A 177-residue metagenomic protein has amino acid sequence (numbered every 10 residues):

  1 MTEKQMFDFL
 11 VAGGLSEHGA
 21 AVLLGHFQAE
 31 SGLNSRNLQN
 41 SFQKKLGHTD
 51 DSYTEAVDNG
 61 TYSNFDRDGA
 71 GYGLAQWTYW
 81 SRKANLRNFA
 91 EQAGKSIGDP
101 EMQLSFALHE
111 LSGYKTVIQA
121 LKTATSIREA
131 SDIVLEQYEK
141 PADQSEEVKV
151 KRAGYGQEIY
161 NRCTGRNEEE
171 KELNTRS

Functional and structural regions predicted by a protein language model:
M1-L33: Export/targeting segments at the very N-terminus of extracytoplasmic proteins
M1-Q5, S31-K122: Peptidoglycan-targeting cell-wall enzymes and recognition modules
H18-L23, G73, Q103, A130: Residue-level detector of well-ordered alpha-helical segments, enriched for hydrophobic/aromatic packing positions
G25-A29, N40, I133, Q137: Short acidic/histidine-centered micro-motifs embedded in hydrophobic/aromatic stretches that mark compact functional
H26, Q43-G47, V150, G154: Solvent-exposed, non-transmembrane amphipathic alpha-helical segments
K83-S177: Non-catalytic cell-wall polysaccharide-engagement segments
